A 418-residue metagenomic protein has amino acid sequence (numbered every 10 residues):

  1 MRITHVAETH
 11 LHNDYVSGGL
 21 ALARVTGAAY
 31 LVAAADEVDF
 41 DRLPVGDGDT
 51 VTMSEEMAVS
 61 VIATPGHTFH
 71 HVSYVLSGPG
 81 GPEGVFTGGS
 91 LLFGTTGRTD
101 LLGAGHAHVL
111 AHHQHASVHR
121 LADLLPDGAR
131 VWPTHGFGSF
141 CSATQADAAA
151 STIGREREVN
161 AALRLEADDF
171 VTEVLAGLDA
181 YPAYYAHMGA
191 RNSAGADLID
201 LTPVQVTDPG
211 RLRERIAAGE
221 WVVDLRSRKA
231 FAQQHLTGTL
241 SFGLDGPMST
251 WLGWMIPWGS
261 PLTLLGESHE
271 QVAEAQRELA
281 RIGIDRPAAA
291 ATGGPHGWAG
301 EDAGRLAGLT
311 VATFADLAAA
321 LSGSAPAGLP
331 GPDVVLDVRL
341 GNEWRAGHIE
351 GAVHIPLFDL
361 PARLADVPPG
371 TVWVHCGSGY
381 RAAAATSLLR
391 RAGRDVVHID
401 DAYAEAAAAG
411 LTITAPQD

Functional and structural regions predicted by a protein language model:
M1-A63, S77, P82-E83: Active-site HxH/HxHxD metal-binding segment of metal-dependent hydrolases
V6-Y15, T64-H71, V131-S139, V374-G377: Histidine-centered catalytic micro-motifs
A7, G84-T87, W132, W221 (+1 more regions): Residue-level marker for buried hydrophobic side chains located in beta-strands that build the well-ordered beta-sheet
L11, A35, H67-T68, S90-L91 (+5 more regions): Active-site metal-binding loops of divalent metal-dependent hydrolases
T26-A28, A129, S260, R394: A short helix->loop->beta-strand "cap" motif at the edges of active sites that frequently abuts
V38, R98-D100, G154-H187, A194-A196 (+3 more regions): Rhodanese-like catalytic fold shared by cysteine-dependent sulfurtransferases and DSP/PTP-type phosphatases
A58, T68-D179: Metallo-beta-lactamase
D197-L212: A contiguous, basic/glycine-rich beta-loop/short-helix subdomain that forms a polymer-engagement track
